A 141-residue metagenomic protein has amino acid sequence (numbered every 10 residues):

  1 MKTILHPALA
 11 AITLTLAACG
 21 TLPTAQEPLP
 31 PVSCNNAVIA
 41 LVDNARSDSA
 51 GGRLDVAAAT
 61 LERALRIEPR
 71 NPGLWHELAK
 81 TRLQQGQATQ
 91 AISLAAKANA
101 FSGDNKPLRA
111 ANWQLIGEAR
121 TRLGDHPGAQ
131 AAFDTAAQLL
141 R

Functional and structural regions predicted by a protein language model:
L16-A37: Bacterial Sec signal peptide processing site at the extreme N-terminus
C34-A59: Alpha-helical segment of the N-proximal tetratricopeptide repeat
